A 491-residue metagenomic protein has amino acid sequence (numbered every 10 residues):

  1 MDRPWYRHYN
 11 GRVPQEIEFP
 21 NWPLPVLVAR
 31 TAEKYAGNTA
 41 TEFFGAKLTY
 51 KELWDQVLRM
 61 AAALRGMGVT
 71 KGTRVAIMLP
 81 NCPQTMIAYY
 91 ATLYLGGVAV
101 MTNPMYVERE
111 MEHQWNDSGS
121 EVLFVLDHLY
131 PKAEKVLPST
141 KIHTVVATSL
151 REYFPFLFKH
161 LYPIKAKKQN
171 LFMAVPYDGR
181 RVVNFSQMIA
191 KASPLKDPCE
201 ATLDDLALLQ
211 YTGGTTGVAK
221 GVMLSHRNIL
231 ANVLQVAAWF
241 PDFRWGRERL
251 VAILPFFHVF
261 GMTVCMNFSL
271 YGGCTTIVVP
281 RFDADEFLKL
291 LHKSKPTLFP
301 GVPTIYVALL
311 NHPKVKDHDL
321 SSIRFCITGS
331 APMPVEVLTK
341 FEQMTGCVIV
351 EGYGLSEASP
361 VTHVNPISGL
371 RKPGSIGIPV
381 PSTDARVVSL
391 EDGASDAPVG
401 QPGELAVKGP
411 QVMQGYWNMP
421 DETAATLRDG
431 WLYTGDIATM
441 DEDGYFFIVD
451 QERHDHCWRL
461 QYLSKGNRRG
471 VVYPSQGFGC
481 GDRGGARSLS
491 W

Functional and structural regions predicted by a protein language model:
V13-W22, K165-L206: Flexible, low-complexity linker/hinge segments
E18-P20, A29, G37-C82, M86-Y90 (+2 more regions): Conserved AMP-binding/adenylate-forming core of the ANL superfamily
L64-V69, K191-D204, L209-A252, C274 (+1 more regions): Conserved adenylate-forming
G66-M67, Y94-Q187: Structural core segment of the AMP-binding/adenylate-forming
V125, F299, G409, Q414-G415 (+2 more regions): AMP-binding/adenylate-forming catalytic core of the ANL superfamily
A147, K293-G301, L310-R371, D384 (+1 more regions): Gly/Ser/Thr-rich phosphate-binding loop
L230-R249, F257-L298, H312: Conserved AMP-binding/adenylation subdomain of ANL enzymes
Y353, R386-A406, A425, T439-D443 (+1 more regions): Conserved beta-loop-beta connector loops within the AMP-binding
